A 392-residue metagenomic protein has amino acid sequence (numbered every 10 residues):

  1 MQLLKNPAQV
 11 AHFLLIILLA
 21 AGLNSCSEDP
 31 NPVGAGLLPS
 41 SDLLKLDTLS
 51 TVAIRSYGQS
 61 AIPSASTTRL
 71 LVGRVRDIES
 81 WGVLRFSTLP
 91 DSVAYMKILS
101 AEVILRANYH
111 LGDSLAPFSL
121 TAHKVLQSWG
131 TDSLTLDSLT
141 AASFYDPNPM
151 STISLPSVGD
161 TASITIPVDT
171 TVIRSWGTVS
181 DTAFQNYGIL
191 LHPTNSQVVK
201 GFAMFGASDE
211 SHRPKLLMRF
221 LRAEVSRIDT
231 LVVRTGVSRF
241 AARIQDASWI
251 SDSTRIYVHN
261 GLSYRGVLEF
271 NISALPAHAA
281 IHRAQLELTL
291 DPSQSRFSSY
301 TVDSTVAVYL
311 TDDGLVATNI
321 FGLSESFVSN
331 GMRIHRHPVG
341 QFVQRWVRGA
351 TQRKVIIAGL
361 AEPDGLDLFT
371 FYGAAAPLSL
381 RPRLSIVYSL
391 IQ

Functional and structural regions predicted by a protein language model:
Q2-A8, I16, A20-Q392: Secreted, disulfide-rich extracellular signaling modules
